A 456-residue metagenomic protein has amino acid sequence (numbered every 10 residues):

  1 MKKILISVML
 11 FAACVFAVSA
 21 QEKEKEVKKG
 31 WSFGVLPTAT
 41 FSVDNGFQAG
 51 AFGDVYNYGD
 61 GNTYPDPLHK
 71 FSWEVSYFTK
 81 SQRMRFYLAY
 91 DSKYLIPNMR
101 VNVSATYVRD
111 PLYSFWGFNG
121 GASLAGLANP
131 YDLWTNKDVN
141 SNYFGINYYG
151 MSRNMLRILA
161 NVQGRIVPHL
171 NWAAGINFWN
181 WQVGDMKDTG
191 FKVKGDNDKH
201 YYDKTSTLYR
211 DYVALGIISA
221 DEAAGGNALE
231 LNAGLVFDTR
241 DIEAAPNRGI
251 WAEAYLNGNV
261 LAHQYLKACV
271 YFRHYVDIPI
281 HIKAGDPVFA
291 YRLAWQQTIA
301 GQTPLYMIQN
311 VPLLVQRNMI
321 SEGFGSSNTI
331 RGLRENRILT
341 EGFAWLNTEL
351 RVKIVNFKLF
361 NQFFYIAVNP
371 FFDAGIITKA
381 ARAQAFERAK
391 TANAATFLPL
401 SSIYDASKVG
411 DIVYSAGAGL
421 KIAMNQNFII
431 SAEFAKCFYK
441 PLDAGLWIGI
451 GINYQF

Functional and structural regions predicted by a protein language model:
Q21-S32, G59-L68, L95-V101, R165-W172 (+8 more regions): Short loop/turn motifs that connect adjacent beta-strands in outer-membrane beta-barrel proteins
K23-F33, F41-D221, N328, L442-Q455: Gram-negative/organellar outer-membrane beta-barrel architecture
W31-F33, N45-A49, Q82-F86, S152-I158 (+8 more regions): Residues that define the transmembrane beta-barrel architecture of outer-membrane proteins
F33-V35, H69-W73, M99-S104, L170-A174 (+8 more regions): Transmembrane beta-strands of outer-membrane beta-barrel proteins
F41-V43, V55-N57, V75-S81, A105-P111 (+10 more regions): Transmembrane beta-strands of outer-membrane beta-barrel pores
A51-W73, E230-H274, G417-F434: Surface-exposed extracellular loop regions of Gram-negative outer-membrane beta-barrel proteins
G234, I242-F360, A380, S402: C-terminal outer-membrane beta-barrel translocator/porin domains of Gram-negative envelope proteins and their
L293-W295, K421-F456: Predominantly the C-terminal beta-signal and adjacent terminal strand-loop region of outer-membrane beta-barrel
